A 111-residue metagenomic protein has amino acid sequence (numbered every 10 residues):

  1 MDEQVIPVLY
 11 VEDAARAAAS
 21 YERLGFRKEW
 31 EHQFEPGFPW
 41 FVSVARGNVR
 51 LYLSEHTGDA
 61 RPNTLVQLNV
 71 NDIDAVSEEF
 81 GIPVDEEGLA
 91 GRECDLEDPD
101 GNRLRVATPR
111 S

Functional and structural regions predicted by a protein language model:
M1-D2, V8-R50: Core segments of cupin and vicinal oxygen chelate
Q4-I6, N63-V66: Short active-site oxyanion
E12-A15, L65-R103, T108-S111: Vicinal oxygen chelate
H32, E55, E86-G88: Short loop/turn and capping residues at structural boundaries
F34, H56-T57, P109: Residue-level structural signal for beta-strand termini and adjacent loop
P36-P39, A60-P62, G88-R92: Short acidic/glycine-enriched loop/turn segments that link adjacent beta-strands
G47-L51, G58-A60, I73-A75: Short, charged/polar surface micro-motifs in flexible loops or helix N-caps
N48-Y52, G101-L104: Short, charged/polar, Gly/Pro-enriched secondary-structure boundary elements
